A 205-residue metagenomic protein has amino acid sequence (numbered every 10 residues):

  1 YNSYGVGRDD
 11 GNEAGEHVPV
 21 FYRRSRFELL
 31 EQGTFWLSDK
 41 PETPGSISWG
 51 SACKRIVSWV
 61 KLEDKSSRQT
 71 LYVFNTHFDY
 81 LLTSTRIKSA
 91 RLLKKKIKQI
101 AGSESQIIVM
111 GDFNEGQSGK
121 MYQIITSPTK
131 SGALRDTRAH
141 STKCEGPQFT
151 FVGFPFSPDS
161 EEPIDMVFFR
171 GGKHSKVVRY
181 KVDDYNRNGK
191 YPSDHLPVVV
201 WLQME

Functional and structural regions predicted by a protein language model:
Y1-T70, K181-V182: Structured beta-strand-rich core segments of catalytic domains in phosphoester-bond hydrolases
N2-Y4, F74, I108, R135-R138: Structural detector of well-ordered beta-strand residues that form the stable sheet scaffold of enzyme domains
D10-G15, R91, Q203-E205: N-terminal, active-site-proximal structural segment of metallo-dependent hydrolase catalytic domains
G11-P19, L30, L81-L82, G116-G119 (+1 more regions): Short catalytic/ligand-binding loop motif for oxyanion handling, primarily in non-cytosolic enzymes, centered on
V18-V20, V57-K61, N75, M166-V167 (+1 more regions): Conserved hydrophobic/aromatic beta-strand scaffold that supports enzyme active sites
R26, S84, K88, K95-I107 (+1 more regions): Metal-dependent phosphoester-hydrolase catalytic domains
T34-E42, H77-Y80, S141-T142, K181-N188: Short, solvent-exposed aromatic-acidic interface loops
T76-F78, D112-F113, L196: Active-site metal-binding loops of divalent metal-dependent hydrolases
